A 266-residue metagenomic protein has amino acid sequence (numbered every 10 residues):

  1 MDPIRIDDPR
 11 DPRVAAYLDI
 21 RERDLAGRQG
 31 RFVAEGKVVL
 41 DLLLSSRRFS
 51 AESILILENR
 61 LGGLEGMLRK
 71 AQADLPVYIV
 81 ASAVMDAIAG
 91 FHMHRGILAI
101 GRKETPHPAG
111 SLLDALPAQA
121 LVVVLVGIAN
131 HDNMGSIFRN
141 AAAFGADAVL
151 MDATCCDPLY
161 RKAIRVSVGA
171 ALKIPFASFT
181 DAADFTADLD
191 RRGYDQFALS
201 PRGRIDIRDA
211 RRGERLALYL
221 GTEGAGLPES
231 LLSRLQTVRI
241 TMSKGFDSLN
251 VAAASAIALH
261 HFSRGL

Functional and structural regions predicted by a protein language model:
M1-G66, C155-C156: Boundary-proximal intrinsically disordered activation/regulatory segments immediately upstream of a helical core
I4-D8, Y78-A81, I174-D184, V238: Short acidic-hydrophobic, aromatic-tinged amphipathic segments that line or gate anion-handling sites
G36, A129-S136, L249-A253: Amphipathic alpha-helical repeat scaffolds
G62-D74, S230-L231: Short, aromatic/basic amphipathic alpha-helical patches
Q72-G90, A177: A glycine-rich helix N-cap at a beta->alpha junction
G96-A99, N140-F144, P158-A171, E229-L266: Structured adenosyl-cofactor binding patch, chiefly the S-adenosyl-L-methionine
A109-R202: RNA substrate-binding interface of SAM-dependent RNA methyltransferases
F197-F246: Active-site/ligand-binding-proximal alpha/beta "capping" segment
